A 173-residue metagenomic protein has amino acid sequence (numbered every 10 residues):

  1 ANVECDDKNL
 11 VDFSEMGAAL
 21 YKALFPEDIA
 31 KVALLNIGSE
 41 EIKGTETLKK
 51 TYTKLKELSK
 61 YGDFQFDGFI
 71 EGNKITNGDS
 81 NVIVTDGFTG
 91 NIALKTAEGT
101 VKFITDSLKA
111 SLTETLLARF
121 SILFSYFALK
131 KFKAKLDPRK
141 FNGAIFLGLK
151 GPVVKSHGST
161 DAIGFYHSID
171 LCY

Functional and structural regions predicted by a protein language model:
A1, D79-I83, G87-Y173: Glycine-rich phosphate/nucleotide-binding loop
E4-G68, G72: Glycine-rich phosphate/diphosphate-binding loop of Rossmann-like nucleotide-binding domains
A23-I29, E57-K60, N73-N77, T85 (+2 more regions): Solvent-exposed alpha-helices and their adjacent loops that cap or buttress functional pockets in soluble metabolic
